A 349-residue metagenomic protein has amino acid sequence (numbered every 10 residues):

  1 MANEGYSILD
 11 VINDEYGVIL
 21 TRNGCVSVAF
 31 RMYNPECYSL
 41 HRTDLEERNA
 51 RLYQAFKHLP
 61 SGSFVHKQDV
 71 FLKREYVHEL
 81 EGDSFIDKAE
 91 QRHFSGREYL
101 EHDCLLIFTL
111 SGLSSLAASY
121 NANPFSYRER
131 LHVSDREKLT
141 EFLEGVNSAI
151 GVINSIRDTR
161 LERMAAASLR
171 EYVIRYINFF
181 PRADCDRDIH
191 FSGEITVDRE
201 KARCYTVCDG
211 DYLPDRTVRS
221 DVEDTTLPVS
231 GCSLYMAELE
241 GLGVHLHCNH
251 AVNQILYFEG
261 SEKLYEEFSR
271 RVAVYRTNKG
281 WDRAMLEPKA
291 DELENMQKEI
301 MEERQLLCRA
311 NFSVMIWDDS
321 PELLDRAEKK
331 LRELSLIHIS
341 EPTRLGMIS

Functional and structural regions predicted by a protein language model:
M1-L336, S340, R344, S349: Extended, folded cores of ATP/NTP-driven motor/assembly subunits in large transport and secretion machines
